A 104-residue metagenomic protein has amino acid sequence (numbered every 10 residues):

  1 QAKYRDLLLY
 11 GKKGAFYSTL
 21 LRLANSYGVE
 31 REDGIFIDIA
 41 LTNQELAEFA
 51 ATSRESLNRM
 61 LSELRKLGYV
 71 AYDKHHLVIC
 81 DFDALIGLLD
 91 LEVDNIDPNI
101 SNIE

Functional and structural regions predicted by a protein language model:
Q1, A24-Y27: A general structural signal marking secondary-structure boundaries and capping sites
Q1-A15, I96-E104: A small-molecule sensor/coupling module
A15-R22: Pre-recognition alpha-helix immediately N-terminal to the DNA-recognition helix within helix-turn-helix or winged-helix
S26-E104: Phosphate-/nucleic-acid-contacting segments
